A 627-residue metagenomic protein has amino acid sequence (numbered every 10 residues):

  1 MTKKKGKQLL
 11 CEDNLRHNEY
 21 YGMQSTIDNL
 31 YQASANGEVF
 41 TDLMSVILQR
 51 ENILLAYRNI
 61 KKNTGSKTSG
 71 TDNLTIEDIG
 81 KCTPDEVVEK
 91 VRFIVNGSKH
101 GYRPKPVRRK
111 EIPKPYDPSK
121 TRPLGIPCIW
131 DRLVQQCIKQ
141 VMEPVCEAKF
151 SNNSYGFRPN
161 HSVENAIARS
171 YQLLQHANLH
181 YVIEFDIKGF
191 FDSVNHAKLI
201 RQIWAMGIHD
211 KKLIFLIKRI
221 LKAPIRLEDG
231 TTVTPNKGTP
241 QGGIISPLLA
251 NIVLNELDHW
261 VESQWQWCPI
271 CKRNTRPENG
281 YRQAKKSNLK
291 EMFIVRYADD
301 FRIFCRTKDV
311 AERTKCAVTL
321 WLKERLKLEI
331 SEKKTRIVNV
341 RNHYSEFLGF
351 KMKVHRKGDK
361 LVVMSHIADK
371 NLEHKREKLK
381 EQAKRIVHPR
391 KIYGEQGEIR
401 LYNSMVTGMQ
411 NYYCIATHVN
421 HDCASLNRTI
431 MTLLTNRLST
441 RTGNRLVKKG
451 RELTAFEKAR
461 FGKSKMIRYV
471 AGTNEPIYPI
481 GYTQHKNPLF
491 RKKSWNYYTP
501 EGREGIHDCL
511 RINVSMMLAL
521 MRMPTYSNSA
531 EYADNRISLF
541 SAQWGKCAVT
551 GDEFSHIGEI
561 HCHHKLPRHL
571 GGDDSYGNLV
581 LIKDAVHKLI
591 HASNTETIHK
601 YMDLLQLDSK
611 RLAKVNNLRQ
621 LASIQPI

Functional and structural regions predicted by a protein language model:
M1-D85: Non-catalytic, polymerase-adjacent accessory regions of viral genome-replication enzymes
M1-T2, E373-R445: Right-hand nucleic-acid polymerase module
P104-P106, K149-N153, R158, N165 (+3 more regions): Conserved polymerase palm-domain catalytic core
D186, G551-D584, A592-Y601: Histidine-centered nuclease catalytic patch
K222, T231, L326-G394, E398 (+1 more regions): A conserved non-catalytic segment of reverse transcriptases and RNA-directed RNA polymerases corresponding to the late
L426-T429, N436-S527, Q606: Extended C-terminal regions of large enzymes
A530-H561, K583-A585: Short cysteine-rich loop/turn motifs with clustered Cys
H569-G577, L589-I627: Polybasic, low-complexity binding patches
